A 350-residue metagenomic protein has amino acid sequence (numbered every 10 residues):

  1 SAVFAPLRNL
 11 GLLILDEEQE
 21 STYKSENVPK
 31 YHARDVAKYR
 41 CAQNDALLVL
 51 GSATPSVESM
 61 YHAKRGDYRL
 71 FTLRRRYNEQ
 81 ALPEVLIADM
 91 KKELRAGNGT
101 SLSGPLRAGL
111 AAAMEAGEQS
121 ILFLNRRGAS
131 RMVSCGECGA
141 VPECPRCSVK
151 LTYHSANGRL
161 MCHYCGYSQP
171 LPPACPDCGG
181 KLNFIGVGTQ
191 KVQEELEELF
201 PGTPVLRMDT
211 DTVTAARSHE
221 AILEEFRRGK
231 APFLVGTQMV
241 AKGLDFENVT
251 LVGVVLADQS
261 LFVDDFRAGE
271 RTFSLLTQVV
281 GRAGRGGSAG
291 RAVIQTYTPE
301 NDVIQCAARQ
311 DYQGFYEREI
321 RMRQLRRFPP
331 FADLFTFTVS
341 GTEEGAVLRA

Functional and structural regions predicted by a protein language model:
S1-L348: Inter-lobe coupling/hinge segments of SF2-like helicase ATPases
